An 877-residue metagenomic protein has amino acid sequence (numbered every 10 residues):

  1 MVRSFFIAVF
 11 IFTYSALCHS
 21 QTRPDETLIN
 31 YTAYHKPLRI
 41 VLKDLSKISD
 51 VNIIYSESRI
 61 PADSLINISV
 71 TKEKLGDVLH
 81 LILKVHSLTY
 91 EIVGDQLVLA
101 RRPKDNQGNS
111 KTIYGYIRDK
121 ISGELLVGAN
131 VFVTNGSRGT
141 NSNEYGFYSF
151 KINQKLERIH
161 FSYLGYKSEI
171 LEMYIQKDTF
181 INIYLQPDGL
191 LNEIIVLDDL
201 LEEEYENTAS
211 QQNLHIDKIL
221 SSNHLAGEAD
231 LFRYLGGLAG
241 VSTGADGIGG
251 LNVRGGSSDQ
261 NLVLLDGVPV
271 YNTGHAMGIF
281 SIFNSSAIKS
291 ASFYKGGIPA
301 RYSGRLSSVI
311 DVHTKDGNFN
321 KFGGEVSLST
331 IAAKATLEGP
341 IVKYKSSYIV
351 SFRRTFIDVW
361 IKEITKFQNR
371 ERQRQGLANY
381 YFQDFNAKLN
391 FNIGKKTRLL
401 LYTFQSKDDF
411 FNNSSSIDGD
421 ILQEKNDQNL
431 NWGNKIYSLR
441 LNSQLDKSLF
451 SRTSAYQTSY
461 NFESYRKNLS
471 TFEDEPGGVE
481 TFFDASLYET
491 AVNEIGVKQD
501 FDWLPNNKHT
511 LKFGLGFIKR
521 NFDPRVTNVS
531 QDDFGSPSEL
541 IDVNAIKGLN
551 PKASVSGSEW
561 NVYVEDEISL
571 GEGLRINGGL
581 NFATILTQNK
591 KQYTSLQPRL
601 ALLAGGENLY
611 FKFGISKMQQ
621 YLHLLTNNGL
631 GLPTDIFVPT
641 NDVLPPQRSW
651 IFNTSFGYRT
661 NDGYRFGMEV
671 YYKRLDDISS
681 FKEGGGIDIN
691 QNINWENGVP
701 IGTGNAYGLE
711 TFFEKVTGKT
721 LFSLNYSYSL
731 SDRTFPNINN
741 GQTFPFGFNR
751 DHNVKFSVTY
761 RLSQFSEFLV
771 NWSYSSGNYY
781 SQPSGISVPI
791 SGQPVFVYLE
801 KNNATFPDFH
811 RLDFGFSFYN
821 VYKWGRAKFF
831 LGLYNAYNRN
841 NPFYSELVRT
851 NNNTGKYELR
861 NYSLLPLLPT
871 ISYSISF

Functional and structural regions predicted by a protein language model:
S20-N30, N52-I66, N130-F147, I195-L225 (+1 more regions): N-terminal periplasmic "start-of-domain" segments of outer-membrane beta-barrel proteins
L42, S46-S49, H86, I92-T134 (+4 more regions): Short, acidic, small-residue-rich periplasmic hinge/interaction motif at the N-terminus of Gram-negative outer-membrane
R138-N141, G165-K167, E206-D259, G267-I298 (+2 more regions): Periplasmic N-terminal accessory/gating domains of Gram-negative outer-membrane beta-barrel systems
I331-R354, R370-N412, N429-S451, Q457 (+1 more regions): Transmembrane beta-barrel wall of Gram-negative outer-membrane proteins
W360, D676, F765, Y774-G792 (+2 more regions): C-terminal beta-signal and adjacent terminal beta-strands/loops of Gram-negative outer-membrane beta-barrel proteins
D409, S416, N461-E463, A604-F652 (+3 more regions): Surface-exposed extracellular loop regions of Gram-negative outer-membrane beta-barrel proteins, predominantly
E494-K498, P645, R665-S723, N753 (+1 more regions): Outer membrane beta-barrel strand-and-loop segments of large Gram-negative receptors, especially TonB-dependent
G571-I576, Y672-R674, W695-S784: Gram-negative outer-membrane beta-barrel transporters
